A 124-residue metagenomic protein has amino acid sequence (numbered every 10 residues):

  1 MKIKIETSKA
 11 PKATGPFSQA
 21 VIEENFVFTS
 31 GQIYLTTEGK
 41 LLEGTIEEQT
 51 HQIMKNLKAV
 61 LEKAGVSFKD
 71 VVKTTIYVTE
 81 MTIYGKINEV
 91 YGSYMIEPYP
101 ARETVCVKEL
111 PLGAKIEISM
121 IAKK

Functional and structural regions predicted by a protein language model:
K2-K124: Short, polar/acidic, helix-capping and beta-turn segments at strand->helix junctions that line the mouths
